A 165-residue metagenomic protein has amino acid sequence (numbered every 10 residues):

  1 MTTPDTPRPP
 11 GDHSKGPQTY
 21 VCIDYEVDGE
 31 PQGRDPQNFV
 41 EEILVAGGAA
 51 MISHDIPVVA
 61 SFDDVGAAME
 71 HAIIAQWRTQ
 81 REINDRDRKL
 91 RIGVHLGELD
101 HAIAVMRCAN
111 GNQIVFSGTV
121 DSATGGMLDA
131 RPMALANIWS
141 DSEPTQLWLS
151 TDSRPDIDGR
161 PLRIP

Functional and structural regions predicted by a protein language model:
M1-P17, S150-P165: Intrinsically disordered or compositionally simple regulatory linkers and C-terminal tails in signal-transduction
T2-E70: Catalytic NTP-binding/metal-coordinating core of nucleotidyl cyclase/transferase enzymes
A60-I164: Catalytic beta-strand-to-alpha-helix segment of the class III nucleotidyl cyclase homology domain
